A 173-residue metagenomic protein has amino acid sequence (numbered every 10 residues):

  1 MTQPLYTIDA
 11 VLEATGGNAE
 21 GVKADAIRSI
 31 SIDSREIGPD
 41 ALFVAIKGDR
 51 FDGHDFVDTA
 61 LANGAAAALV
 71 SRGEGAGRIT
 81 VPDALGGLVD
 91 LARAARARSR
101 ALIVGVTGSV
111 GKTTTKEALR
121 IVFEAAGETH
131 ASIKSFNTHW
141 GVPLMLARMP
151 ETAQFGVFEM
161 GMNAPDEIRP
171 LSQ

Functional and structural regions predicted by a protein language model:
M1-D90, A94: N-terminal leader/targeting and accessory segments in enzymes
G87-Q173: Phosphate-binding loop of NTP-binding sites
